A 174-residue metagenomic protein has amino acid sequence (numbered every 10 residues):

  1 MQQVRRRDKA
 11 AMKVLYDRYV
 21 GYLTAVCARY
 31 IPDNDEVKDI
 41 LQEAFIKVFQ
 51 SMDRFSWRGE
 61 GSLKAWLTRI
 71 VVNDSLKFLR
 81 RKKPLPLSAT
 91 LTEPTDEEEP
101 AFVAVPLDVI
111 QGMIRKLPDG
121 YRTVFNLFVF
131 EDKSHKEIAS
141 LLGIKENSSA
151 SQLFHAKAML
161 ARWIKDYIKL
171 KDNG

Functional and structural regions predicted by a protein language model:
R5-R6, R29-P32, F45-E60, R81-K82: Sigma70-family region 2
R5-V14, T24-E43, E146, K169-G174: Short, charged helix-capping/linker segments at alpha-helix termini
R18-G21, R29-Y30, N126-K133: Short helix-capping/turn signature of helix-turn-helix
A25, D39-I46, G61-N73: Structural recognition of an alpha-helix C-terminal capping motif at a helix-to-coil junction
A44, I70, F125, I138-A139 (+1 more regions): Hydrophobic positions on the alpha-helical face of helix-turn-helix-like DNA-binding modules
R54, R58, T68-S88, H155: Arg/Lys-rich amphipathic alpha helix in sigma70-family domain 2
L76, Y121, F130, L141-L170: DNA-recognition helix of helix-turn-helix
K77, P84-L107: Internal acidic/polar
